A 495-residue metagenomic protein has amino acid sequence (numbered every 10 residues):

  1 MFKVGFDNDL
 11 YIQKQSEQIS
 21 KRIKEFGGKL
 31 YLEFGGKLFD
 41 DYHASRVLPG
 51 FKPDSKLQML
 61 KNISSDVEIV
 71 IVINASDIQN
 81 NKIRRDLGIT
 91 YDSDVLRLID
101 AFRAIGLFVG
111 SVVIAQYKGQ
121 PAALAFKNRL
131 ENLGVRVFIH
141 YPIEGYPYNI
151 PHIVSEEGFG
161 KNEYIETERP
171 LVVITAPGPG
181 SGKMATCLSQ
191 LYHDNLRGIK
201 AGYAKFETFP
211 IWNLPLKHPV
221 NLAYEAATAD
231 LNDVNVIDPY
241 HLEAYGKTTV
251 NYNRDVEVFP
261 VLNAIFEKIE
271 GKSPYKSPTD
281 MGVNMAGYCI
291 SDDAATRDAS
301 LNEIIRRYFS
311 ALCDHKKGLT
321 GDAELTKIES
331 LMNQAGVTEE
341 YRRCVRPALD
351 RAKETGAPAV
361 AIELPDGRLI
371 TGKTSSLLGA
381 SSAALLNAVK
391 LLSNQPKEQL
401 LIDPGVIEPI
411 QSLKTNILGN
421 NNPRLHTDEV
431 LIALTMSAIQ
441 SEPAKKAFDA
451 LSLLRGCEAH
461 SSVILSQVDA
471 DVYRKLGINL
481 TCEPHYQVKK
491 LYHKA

Functional and structural regions predicted by a protein language model:
M1-I174, Q190-R351, A357, L364-D366 (+2 more regions): Flexible phosphate-sensing "switch/lid" loops adjacent to ATP/NTP-binding sites across phosphate-transfer
G178-P179: The conserved Walker
T186: Hydrophobic positions on the alpha1 helix immediately C-terminal to the Walker A/P-loop
A204-K205, Q399-I407: Beta-strand segments within the central parallel beta-sheet cores of soluble alpha/beta enzyme folds
L369-I370: Hydrophobic "anchor" residues
K373-S375: Short clusters of small/polar residues that mark proteolytic maturation junctions
L377-S393: A short, polar/charged loop-to-alpha-helix boundary motif
L391-S393, E398-L400, S412-G419: ATP-dependent carboxylate/acyl-activation modules
